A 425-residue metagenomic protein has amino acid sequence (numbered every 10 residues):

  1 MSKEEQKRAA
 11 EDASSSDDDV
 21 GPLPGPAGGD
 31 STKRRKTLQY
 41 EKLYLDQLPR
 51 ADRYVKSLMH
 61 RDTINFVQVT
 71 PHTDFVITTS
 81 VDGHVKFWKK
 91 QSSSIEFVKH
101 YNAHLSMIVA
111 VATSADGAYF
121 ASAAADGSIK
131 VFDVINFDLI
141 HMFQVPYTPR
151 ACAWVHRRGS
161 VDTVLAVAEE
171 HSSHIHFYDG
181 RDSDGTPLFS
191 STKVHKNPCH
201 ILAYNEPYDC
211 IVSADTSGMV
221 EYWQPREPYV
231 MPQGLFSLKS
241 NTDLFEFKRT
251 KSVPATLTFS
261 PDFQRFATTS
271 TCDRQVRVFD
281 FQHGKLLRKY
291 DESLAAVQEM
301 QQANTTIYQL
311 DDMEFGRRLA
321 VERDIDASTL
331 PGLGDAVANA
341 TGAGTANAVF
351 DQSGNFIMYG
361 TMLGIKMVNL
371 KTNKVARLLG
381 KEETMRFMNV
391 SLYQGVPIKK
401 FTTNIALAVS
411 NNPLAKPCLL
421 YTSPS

Functional and structural regions predicted by a protein language model:
M1-R61: Intrinsically disordered terminal extensions that flank WD40 beta-propeller domains in eukaryotic WD-repeat scaffold
Y44-M59, I95-A103, L139-V145, A151 (+4 more regions): Inter-blade linker and blade-boundary elements of WD-repeat/beta-propeller domains
R61-V69, S106-T113, Y147-R157, N197-Y204 (+4 more regions): Canonical WD40 repeat/beta-propeller blade segments in eukaryotic WD-repeat proteins
T73, G117, R158-D162, Y208 (+2 more regions): Conserved loop/turn motif of beta-propeller repeat scaffolds
T79-D82, A123-D126, A168-H171, A214-S217 (+2 more regions): Conserved strand-to-loop turn within each blade of WD40 beta-propeller repeats
V85-K89, I129-D133, I175-D179, V220-P225 (+2 more regions): WD40-repeat beta-propellers
Y421-S425: Conserved small/polar residues in nucleotide/adenosyl-binding loops
